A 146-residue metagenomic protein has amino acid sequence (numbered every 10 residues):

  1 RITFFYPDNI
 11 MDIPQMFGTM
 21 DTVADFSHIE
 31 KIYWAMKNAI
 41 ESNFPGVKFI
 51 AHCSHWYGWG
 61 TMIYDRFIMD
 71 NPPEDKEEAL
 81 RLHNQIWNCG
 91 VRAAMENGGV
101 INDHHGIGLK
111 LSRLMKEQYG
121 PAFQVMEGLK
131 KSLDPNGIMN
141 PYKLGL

Functional and structural regions predicted by a protein language model:
R1-C89, N97: C-terminal substrate-recognition/cap domain of FAD-linked oxidoreductases
R1-T3, H52-M62, D103-L114, Y142-L146: A glycine-rich phosphate-binding loop feature that marks nucleotide/adenosyl-phosphate handling sites
G18, I107-L146: Activity-critical C-terminal alpha-helical subdomain
D25, D65, G90, H105 (+2 more regions): Hydrophobic, well-ordered secondary-structure elements that form the walls of internal hydrophobic environments
V100: Residue-level detector of anion-binding/catalytic polar loops
